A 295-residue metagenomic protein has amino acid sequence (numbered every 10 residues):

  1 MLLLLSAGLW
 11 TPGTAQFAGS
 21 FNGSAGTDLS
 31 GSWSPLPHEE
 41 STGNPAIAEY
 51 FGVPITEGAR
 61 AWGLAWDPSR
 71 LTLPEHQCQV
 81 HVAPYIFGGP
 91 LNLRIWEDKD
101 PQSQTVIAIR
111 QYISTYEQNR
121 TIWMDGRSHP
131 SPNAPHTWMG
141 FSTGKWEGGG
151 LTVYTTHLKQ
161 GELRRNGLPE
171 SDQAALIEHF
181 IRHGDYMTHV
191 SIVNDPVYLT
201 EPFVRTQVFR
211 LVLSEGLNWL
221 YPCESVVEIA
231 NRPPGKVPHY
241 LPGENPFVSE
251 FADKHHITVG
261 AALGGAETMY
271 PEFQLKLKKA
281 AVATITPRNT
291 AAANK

Functional and structural regions predicted by a protein language model:
M1-G8: Bacterial N-terminal signal peptides
G13-K295: PEST-like low-complexity, intrinsically disordered acidic/proline/serine-rich tracts that flank trafficking/processing
